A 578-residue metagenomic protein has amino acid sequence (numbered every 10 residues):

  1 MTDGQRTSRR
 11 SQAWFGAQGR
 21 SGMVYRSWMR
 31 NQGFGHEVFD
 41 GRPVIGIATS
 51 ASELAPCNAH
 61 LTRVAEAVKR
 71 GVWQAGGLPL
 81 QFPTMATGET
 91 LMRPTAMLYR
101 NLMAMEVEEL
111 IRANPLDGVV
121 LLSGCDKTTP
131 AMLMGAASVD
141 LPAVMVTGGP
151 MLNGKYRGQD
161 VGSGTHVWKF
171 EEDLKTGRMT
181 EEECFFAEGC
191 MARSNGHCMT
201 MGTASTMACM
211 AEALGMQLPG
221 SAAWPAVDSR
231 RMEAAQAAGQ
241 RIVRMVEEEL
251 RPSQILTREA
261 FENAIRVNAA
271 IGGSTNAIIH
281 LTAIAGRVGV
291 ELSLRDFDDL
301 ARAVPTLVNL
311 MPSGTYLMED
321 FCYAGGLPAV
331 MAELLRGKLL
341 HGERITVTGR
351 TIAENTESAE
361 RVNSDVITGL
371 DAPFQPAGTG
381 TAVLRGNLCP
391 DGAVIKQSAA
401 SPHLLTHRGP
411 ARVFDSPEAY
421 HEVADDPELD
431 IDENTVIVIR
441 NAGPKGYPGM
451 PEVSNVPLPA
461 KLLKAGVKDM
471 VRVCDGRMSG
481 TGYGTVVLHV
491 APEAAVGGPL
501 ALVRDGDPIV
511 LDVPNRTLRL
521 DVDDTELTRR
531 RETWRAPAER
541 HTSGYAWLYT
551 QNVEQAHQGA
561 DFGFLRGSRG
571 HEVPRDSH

Functional and structural regions predicted by a protein language model:
T2-E53, C57, V64-M85, T90 (+5 more regions): Catalytic or ion-coupling anion/metal-binding cores of large enzyme and transporter domains
Y99: Glycine-rich phosphate- or other oxyanion-binding loops that anchor nucleotides, phosphorylated ligands
L102-N114: Short, well-structured alpha-helical segments in soluble
I111-M132, A143-T147: A short, small-residue-rich loop immediately preceding and capping a beta-strand
